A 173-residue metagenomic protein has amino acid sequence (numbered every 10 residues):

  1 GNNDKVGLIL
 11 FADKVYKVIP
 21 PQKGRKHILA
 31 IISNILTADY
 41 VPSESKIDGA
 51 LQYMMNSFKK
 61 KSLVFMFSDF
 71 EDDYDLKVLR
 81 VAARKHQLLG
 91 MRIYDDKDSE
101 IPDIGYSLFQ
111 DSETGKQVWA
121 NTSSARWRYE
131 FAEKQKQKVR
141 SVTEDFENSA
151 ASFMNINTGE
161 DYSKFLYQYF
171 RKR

Functional and structural regions predicted by a protein language model:
G1-Q22, V64-F65: Von Willebrand factor
L10-A12, S68, R92-Y94: Short beta-strand/turn micro-motifs composed of small residues that flank or help shape donor/cofactor-binding pockets
A12-Y16, D72, E160-Y162: Short, internal active-site loops enriched in acidic
V18-N34, A125, E147, R171-K172: Short, electropositive alpha-helical surface patch
K26-S62, Y74-D75, Y94-D95: Von Willebrand factor
Y53-K60, V78-R173: Von Willebrand factor type A / integrin I
M66-F67, T158: Small/polar loops that bind or transfer phosphate-bearing groups
F67-Y74, L88: Active-site glycine- and acidic-residue-rich loops that bind and position anionic ligands or nucleotide-like cofactors
